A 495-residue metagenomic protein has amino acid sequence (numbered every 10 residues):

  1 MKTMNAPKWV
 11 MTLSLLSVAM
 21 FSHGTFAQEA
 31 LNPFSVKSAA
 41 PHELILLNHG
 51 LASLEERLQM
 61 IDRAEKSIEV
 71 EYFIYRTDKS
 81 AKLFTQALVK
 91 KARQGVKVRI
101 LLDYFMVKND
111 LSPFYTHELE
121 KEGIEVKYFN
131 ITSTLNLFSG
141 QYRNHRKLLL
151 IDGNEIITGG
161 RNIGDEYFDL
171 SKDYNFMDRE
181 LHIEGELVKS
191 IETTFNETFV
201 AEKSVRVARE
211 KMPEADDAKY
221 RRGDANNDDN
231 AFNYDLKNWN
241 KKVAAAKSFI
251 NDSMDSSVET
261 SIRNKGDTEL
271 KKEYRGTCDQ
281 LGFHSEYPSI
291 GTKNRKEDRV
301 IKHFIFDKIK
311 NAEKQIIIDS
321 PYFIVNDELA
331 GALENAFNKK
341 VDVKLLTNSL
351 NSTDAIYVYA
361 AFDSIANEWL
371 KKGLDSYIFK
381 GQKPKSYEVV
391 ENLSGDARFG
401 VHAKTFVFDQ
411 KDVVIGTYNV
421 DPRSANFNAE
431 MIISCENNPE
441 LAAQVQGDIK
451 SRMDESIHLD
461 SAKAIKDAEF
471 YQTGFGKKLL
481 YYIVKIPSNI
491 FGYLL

Functional and structural regions predicted by a protein language model:
K2-M11: Bacterial N-terminal signal peptides that target proteins for export
T12-F21: Bacterial N-terminal signal peptides
S22-E125, I131-N144, I151, E155-L495: Charged, low-complexity intrinsically disordered terminal segments
